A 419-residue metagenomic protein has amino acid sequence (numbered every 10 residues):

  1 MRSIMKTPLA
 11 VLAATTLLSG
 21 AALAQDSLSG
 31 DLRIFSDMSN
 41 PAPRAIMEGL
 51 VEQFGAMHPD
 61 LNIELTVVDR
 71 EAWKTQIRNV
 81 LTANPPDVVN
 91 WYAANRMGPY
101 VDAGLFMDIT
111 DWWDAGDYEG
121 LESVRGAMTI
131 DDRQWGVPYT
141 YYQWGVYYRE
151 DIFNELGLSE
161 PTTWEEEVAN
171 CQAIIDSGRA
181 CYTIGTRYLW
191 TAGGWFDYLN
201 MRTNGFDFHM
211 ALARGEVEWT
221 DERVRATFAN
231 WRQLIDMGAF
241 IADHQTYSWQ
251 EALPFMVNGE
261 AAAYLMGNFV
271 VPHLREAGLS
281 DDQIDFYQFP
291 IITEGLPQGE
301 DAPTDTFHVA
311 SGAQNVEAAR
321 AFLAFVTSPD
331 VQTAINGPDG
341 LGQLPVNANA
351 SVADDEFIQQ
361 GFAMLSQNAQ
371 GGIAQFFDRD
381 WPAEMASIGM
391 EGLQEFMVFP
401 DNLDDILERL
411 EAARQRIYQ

Functional and structural regions predicted by a protein language model:
D31-G49, V68, F376-W381: Extracytoplasmic "Venus flytrap"
G49-L121, T129, D151-T162, F255 (+5 more regions): Extracytoplasmic "Venus flytrap"/periplasmic binding protein-like
P86-D87, D117-D151, A180-I184, L296-G299 (+1 more regions): A structural signal for short loop-to-beta-strand junctions that line the ligand-binding cleft of periplasmic/secreted
Y92-W144, V168, I174, W195-D197 (+3 more regions): Hinge/lid segment of periplasmic solute-binding proteins
G98-P99, G267-Q283, I292-E391, I417-Q419: C-terminal lobe and pocket-closing loops of periplasmic/extracytoplasmic Venus-flytrap solute-binding proteins
D108-E122, T186, T203-A226, E276-G278 (+4 more regions): Short, solvent-exposed loop/beta-turn-alpha elements that line the ligand-binding surface or hinge of extracytoplasmic
D131, W135-Y139, W144, V168-V217 (+1 more regions): Extracytoplasmic/periplasmic solute-binding protein
A173, R214-H244, F289: Glycine-centered hinge/linker elements that transmit conformational signals in sensory and ligand-binding systems
